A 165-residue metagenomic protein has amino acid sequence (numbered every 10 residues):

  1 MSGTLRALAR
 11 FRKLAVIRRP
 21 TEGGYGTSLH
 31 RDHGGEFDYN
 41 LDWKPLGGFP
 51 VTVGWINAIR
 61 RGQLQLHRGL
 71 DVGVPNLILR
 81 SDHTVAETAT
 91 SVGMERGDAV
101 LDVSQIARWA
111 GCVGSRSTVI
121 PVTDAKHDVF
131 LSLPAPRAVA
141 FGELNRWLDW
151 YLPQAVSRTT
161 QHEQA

Functional and structural regions predicted by a protein language model:
M1-P50: Alpha/beta-hydrolase-fold enzymes
F11-R12, Q63-G73, R108-C112: Short amphipathic alpha-helices and their capping/turn segments at secondary-structure boundaries
G47-G69: Active-site nucleophile elbow and catalytic-triad environment of alpha/beta-hydrolase enzymes
P50, G54, L101-S104, V139: Conserved active-site and cofactor/substrate-binding residues in soluble primary-metabolism enzymes
V72, I78-R80: Short beta-strand/loop motif that positions the catalytic acidic residue of the alpha/beta-hydrolase fold
L77, V85-P121: Conserved loop-alpha-helix segment in the C-terminal half of the alpha/beta-hydrolase fold that carries the catalytic
H83-V85, K126: Short, glycine/serine-rich, charged loops/turns that create anion-binding and catalytic segments at active sites
V113-A165: Catalytic active-site module of serine/aspartate enzymes centered on a nucleophile-bearing elbow/loop
